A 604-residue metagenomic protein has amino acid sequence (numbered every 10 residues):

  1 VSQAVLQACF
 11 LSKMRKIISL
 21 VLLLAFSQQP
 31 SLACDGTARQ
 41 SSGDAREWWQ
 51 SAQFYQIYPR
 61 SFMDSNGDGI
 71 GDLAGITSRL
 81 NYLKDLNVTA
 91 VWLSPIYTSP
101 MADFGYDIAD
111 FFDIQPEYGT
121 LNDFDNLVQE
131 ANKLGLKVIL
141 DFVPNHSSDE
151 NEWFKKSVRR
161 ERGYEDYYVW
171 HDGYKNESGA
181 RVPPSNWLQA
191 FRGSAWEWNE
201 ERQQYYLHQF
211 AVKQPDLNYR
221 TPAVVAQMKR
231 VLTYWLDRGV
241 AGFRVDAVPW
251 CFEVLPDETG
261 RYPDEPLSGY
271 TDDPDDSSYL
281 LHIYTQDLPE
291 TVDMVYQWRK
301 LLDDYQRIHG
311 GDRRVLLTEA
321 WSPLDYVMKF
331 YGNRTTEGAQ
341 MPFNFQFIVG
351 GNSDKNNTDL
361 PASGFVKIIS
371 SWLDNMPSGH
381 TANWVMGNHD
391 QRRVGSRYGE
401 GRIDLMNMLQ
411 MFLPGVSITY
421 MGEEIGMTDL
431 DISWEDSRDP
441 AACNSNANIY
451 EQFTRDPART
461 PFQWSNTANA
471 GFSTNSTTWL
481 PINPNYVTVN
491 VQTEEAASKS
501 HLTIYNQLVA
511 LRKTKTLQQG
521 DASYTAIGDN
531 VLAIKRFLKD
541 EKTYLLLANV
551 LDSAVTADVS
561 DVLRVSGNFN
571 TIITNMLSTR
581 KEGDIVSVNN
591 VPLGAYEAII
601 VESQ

Functional and structural regions predicted by a protein language model:
V1-L22: Classical eukaryotic N-terminal signal peptides for Sec-dependent ER targeting/secretion, especially the positively
A25, P30-T233, D237, W250-L324 (+1 more regions): Acidic/aromatic-lined carbohydrate-recognition and catalytic surfaces of CAZymes acting on diverse glycans
A45, W49, P256, G260-Y284 (+7 more regions): Loop/helix patches that line or flank the sugar-binding groove of alpha-linked glycan CAZymes
V91, F243-V245: Hydrophobic residues within beta-strands of alpha/beta enzymes
A554-S578: Beta-strand-rich binding/interaction modules
G583-Q604: C-terminal beta-strand-rich structural cap/linker in extracellular carbohydrate-active enzymes
